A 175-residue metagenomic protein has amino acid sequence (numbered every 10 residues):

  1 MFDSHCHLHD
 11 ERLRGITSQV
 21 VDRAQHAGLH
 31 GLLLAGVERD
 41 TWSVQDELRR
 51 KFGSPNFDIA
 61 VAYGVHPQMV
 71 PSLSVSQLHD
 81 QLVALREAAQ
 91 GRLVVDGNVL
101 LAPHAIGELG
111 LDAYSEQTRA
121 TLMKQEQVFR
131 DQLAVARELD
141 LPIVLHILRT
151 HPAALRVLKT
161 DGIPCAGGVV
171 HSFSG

Functional and structural regions predicted by a protein language model:
M1-G175: Mid-domain alpha/beta scaffold segments of enzyme catalytic cores
